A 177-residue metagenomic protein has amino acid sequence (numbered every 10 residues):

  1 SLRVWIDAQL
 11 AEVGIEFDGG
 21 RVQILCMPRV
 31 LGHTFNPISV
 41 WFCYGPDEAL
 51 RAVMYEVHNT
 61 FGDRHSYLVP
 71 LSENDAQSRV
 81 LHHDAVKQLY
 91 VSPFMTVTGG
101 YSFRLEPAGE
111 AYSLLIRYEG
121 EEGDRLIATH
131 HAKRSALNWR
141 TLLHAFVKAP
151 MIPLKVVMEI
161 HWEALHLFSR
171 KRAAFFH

Functional and structural regions predicted by a protein language model:
S1-H177: Mature, function-bearing regions of proteins
